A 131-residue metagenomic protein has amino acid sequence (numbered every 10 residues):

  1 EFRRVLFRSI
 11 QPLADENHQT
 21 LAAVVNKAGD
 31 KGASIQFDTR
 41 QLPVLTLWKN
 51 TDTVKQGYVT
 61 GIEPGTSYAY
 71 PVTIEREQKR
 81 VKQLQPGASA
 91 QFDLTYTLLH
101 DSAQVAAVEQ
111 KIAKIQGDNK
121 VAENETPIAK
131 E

Functional and structural regions predicted by a protein language model:
F2-L6: Short, small-residue-biased leader/transition segments that mark boundaries at the very start of proteins
R8-R76: Acidic/His-leaning functional-site neighborhoods
T39, T66, Y96-S102: Non-catalytic surface loops within mature trypsin-like serine protease
D52, K79, G87, A103 (+1 more regions): Short, charged/polar low-complexity linear motifs in solvent-exposed/disordered segments
T53-Q56, G65-Y68, Q91-T95, E123-A129: Short C-terminal domain-edge/linker segments immediately following a structured domain
R76-K82: Short structured motifs
K82-H100: Short Pro-Gly-centered flexible turn/kink motifs
T97-E131: Terminal connector regions
